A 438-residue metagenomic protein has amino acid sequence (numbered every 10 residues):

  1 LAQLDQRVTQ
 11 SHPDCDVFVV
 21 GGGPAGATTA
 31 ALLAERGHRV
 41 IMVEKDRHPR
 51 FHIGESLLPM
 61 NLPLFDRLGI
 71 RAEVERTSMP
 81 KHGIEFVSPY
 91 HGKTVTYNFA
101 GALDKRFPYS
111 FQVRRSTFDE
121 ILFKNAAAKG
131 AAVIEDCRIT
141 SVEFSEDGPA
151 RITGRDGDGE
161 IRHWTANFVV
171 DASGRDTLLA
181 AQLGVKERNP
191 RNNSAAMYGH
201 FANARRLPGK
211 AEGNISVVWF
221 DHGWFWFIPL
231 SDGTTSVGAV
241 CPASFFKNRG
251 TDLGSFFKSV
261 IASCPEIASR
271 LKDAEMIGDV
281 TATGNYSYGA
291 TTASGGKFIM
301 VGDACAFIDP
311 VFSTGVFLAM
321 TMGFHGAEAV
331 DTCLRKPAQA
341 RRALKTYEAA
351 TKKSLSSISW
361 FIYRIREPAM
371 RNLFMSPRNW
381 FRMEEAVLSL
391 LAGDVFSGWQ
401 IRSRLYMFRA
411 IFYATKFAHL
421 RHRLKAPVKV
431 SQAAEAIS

Functional and structural regions predicted by a protein language model:
T9-G23: Beta1/beta-strand and adjacent pyrophosphate-binding region of the FAD-binding site in flavoprotein oxidoreductases
F18, A34-I53: Glycine-rich FAD pyrophosphate-binding loop
G26-A27: N-terminal Rossmann-fold NAD(P) dinucleotide-binding loop
H52-H91: N-terminal FAD cofactor-binding segment of flavoenzymes
T77, F245-A329, R335, R341-K345: FAD/FMN-dependent oxidoreductases across multiple families
L103-K124, K247-D252: Short beta-strand to alpha-helix junction loop
N125-A268: Predominantly flavin-linked oxidoreductase catalytic cores and closely associated redox partners
D331-S438: C-terminal helical "tail/cap" subdomain of flavin- and related membrane-associated enzymes
